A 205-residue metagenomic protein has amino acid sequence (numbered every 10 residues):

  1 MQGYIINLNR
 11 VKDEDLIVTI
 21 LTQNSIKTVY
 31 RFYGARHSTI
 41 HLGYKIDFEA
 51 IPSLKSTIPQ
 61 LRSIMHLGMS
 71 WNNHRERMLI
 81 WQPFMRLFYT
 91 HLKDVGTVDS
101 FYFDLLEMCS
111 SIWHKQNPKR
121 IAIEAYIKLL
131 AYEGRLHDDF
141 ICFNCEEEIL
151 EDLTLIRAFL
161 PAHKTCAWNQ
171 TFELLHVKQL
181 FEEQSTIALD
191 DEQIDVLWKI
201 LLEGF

Functional and structural regions predicted by a protein language model:
M1-D15, L21-F205: Non-catalytic alpha-helical scaffolds and adjoining flexible linkers that form interface surfaces for assembly
